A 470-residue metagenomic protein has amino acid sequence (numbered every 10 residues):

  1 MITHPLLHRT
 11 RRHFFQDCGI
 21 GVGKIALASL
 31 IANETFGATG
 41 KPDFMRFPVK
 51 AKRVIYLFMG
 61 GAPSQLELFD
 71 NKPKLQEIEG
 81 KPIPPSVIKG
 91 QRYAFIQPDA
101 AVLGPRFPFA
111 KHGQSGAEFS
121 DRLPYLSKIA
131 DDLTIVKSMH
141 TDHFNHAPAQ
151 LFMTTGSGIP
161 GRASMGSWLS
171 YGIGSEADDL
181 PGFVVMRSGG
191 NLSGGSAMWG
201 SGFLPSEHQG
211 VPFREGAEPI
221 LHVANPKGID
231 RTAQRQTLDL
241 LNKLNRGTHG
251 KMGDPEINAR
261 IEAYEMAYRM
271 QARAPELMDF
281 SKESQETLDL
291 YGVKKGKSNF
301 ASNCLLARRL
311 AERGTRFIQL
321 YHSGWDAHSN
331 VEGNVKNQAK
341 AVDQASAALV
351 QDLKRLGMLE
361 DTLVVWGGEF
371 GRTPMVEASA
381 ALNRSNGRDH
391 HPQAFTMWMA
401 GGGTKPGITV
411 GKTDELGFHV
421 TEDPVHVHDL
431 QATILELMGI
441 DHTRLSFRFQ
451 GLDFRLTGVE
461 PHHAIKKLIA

Functional and structural regions predicted by a protein language model:
M1-A470: Ligand-binding pockets and gating/stacking loops
